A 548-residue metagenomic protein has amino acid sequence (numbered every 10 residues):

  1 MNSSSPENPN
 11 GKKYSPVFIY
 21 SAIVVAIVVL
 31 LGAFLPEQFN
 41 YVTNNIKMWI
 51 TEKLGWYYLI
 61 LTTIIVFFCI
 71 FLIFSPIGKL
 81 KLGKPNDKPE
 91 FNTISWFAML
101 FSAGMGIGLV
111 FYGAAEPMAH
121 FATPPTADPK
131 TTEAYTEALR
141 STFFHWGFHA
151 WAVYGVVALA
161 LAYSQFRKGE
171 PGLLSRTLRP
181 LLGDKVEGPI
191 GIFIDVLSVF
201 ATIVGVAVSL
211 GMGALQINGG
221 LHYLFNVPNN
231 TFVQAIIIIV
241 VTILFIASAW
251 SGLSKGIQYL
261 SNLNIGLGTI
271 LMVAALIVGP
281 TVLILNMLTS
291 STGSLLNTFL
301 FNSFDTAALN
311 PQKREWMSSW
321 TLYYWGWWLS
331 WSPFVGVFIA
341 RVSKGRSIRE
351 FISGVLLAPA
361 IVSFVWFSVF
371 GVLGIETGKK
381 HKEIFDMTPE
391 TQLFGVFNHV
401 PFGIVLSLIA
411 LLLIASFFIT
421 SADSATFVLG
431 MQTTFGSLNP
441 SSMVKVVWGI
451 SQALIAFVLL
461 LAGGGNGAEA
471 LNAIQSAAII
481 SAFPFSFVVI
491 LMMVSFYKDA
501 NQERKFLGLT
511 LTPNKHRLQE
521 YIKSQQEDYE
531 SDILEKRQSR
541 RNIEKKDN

Functional and structural regions predicted by a protein language model:
M1-A134, V273, M493-A500, R504 (+2 more regions): N-terminal alpha-helical transmembrane segments of multi-pass membrane transport and channel/translocase proteins
N2-N8, Y41-K47, S75-T93, M118-S141 (+5 more regions): Flexible loop linkers connecting adjacent transmembrane helices in multi-pass alpha-helical membrane transporters
S3-G11, L35-I50, C69-K88, A138-H145 (+7 more regions): Membrane-water interface regions at transmembrane-helix termini and the short interhelical loops of multi-pass membrane
N8-K12, P16-I19, I23-A33, V66-F71 (+9 more regions): Helix-loop-helix module between adjacent transmembrane segments
V24, Y57-F74, G268-G279, V362-V372 (+3 more regions): Hydrophobic alpha-helical segments of multi-pass membrane transport proteins
W56, T93, P129-A138, V186-V196 (+3 more regions): Membrane-interface alpha-helices at helix entry/exit sites of multi-pass transporters
V186, I190-R346, S353-G354, A358-L408 (+2 more regions): Membrane-embedded translocation segments of transport machinery
T510-N548: Long, low-complexity, intrinsically disordered cytosolic termini of multi-pass membrane proteins
